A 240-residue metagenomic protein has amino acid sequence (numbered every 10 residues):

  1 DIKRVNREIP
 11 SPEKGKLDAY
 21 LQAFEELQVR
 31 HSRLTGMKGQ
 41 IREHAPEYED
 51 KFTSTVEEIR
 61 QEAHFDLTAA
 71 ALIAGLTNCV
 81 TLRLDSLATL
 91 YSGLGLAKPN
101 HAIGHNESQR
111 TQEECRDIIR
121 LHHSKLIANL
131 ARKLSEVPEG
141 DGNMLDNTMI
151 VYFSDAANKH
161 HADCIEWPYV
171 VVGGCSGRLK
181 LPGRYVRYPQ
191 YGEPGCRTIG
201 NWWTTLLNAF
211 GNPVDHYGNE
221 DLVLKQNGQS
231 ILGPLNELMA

Functional and structural regions predicted by a protein language model:
D1-A240: Ligand-binding pockets and gating/stacking loops
